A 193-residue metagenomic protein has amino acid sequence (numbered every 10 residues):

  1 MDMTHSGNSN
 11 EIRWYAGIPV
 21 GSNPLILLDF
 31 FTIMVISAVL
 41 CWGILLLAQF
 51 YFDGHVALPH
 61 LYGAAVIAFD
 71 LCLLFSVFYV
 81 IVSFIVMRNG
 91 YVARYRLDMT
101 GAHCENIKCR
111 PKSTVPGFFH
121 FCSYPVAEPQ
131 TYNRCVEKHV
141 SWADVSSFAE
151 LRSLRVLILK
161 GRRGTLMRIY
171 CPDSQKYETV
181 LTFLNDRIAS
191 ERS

Functional and structural regions predicted by a protein language model:
M1-I12, H139-S193: Terminal and domain-flanking low-complexity segments
M1-Y62: N-terminal membrane-targeting/pre-transmembrane regions
P19, Y132, K138: Eukaryotic phosphoinositide-binding membrane-targeting regions
A57-L58, F75-V77, F119-C122, L154-I158: Short amphipathic alpha-helical segments, especially helix-boundary/capping motifs
L61-A64, R88: Membrane-interfacial loop-to-transmembrane-helix junctions in polytopic alpha-helical membrane proteins
A65-S83: Canonical hydrophobic alpha-helical transmembrane segment
F78-R134: Conserved beta-hairpin
